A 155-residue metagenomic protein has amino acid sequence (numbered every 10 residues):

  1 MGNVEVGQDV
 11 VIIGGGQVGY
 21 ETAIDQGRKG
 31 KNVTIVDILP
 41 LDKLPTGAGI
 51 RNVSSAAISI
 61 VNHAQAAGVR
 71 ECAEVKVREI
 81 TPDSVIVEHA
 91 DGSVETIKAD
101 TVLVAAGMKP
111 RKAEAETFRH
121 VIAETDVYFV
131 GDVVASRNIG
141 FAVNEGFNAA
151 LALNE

Functional and structural regions predicted by a protein language model:
M1-K29, R119-N138: Glycine-rich dinucleotide-binding loop and its adjacent helix/turn
M1-Q8, R28-H120: A Rossmann-like FAD-binding core segment of flavoenzymes
I13, A105-A106, V143: Short, well-ordered coil/turn residues at beta-beta hairpins and beta-strand->alpha-helix junctions within
Y20-D25, L44-V53, Y128-E155: A conserved FAD-binding loop/helix module that cradles the flavin
N32, G92, T117-F118, A123-E124 (+2 more regions): Alpha-helix boundary/interfacial micro-motifs
